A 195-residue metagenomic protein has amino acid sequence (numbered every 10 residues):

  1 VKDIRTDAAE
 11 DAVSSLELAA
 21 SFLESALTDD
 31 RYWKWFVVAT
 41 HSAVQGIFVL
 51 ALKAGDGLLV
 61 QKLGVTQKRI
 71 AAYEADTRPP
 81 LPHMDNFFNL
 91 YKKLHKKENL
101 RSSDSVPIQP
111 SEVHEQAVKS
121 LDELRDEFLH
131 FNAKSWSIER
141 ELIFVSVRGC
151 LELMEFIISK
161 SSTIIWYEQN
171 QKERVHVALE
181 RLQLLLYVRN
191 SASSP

Functional and structural regions predicted by a protein language model:
D3-E10, L27-V38, R78, I108-K119 (+1 more regions): Short, solvent-exposed segments of well-ordered alpha helices
D11, L18, S42, K93 (+3 more regions): Charged, amphipathic alpha-helical oligomerization/scaffolding segments
V13, A20, D30-G55: Short, hydrophobic, well-ordered secondary-structure elements
L16-L27, D122-A133: Regular secondary-structure segments
G46-K53, L124-E127, F131-K134, L153-F156 (+1 more regions): Amphipathic alpha-helical interaction surfaces
K53-V65: Short acidic alpha-helical/loop segments enriched in Asp/Glu that coordinate divalent cations
G64-K119, E123-E127, S135, T163: Flexible secondary-structure boundary motifs
V113-Q116, A133-P195: Polyanionic, low-complexity intrinsically disordered segments
